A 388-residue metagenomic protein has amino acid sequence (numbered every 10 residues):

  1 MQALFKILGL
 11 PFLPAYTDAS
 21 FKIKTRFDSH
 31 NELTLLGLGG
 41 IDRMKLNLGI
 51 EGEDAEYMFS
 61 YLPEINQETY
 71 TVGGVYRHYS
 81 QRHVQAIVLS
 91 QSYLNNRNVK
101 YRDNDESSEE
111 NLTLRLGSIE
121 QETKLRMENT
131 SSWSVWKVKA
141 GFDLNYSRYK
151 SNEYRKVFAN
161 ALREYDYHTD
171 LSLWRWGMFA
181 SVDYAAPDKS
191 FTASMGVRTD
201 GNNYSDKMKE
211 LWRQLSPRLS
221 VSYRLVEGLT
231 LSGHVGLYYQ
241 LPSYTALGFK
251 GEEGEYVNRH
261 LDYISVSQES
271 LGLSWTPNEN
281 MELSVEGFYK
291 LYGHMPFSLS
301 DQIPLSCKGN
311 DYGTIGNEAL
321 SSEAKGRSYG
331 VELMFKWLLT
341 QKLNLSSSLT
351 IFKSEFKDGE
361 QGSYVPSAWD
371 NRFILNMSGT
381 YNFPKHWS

Functional and structural regions predicted by a protein language model:
M1-Q67, R97: Periplasmic-side early beta-strands and strand-to-turn transitions of outer-membrane beta-barrels
G9-P11, G49-F59, R102-L112, R155-E164 (+5 more regions): Flexible, surface-exposed loop regions and adjacent strand-edge segments of Gram-negative outer-membrane beta-barrel
A15-A19, G39-K45, N66-V72, Q91-R97 (+11 more regions): Transmembrane beta-barrel architecture of outer-membrane proteins
F21-T25, G74-H78, L125-S131, M178-Y184 (+5 more regions): Residues on the lipid-exposed face of transmembrane beta-strands in outer-membrane beta-barrel proteins
R26-D42, P63-M208, M281-S284, N344-S346: Face-selective signature of the C-terminal outer-membrane beta-barrel domain
I50-D54, K150-V157, Y223, E227-S270 (+1 more regions): Surface-exposed extracellular loop regions of Gram-negative outer-membrane beta-barrel proteins, predominantly
L116-S118, E122-E128, D166-F179, N258-D262 (+1 more regions): Outer membrane beta-barrel strand-and-loop segments of large Gram-negative receptors, especially TonB-dependent
A185-F191, Y289-L291, Y312-S388: Gram-negative outer-membrane beta-barrel transporters
